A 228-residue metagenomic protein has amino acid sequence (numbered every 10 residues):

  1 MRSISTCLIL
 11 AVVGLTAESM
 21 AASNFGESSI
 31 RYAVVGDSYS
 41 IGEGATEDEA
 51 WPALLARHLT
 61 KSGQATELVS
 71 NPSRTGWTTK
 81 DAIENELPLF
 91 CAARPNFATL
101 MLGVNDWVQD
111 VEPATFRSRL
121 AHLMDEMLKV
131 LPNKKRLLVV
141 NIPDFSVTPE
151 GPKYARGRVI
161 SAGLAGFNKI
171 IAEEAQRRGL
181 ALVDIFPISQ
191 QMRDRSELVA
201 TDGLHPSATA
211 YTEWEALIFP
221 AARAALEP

Functional and structural regions predicted by a protein language model:
M1-I4: Positively charged n-region of N-terminal signal peptides that target proteins for export
C7-T16: Bacterial N-terminal signal peptides
M20-T75, L87-R94: Serine-esterase "nucleophile elbow" of acetyl-processing enzymes
G42, T78-D81, D106-Q109: Short active-site-adjacent helix-start/loop capping segments
D48, T79, L164: Conserved donor sugar-nucleotide recognition element shared by glycan-biosynthetic enzymes
A50, T78, S207: Residue-level signal for threonine
A65, E84-P228: Alpha-helical cap/lid subdomain in secreted, periplasmic, or secretory-pathway luminal O-acyl-processing enzymes
R74-T79, V159-I160: Short, flexible loop segments at the rims of nucleotide/cofactor-binding pockets, characterized by
